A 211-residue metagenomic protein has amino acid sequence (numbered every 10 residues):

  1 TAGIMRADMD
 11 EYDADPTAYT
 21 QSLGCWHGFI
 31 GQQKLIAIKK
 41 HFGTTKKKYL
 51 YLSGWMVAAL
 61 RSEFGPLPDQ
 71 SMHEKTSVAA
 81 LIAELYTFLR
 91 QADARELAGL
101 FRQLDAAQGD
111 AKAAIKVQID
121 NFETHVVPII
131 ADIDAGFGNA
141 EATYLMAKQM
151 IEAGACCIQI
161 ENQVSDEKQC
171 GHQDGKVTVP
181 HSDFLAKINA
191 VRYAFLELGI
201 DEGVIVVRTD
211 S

Functional and structural regions predicted by a protein language model:
T1-S211: Alpha/beta enzyme core
